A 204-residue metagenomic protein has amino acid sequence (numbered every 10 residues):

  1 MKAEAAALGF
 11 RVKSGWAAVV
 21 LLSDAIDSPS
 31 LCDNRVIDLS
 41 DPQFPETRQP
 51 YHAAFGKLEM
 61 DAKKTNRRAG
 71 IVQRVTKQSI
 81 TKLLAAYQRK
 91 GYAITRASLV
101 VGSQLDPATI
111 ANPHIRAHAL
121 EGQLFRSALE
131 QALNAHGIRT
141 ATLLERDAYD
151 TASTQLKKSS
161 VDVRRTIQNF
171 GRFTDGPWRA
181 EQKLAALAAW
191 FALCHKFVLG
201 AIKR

Functional and structural regions predicted by a protein language model:
M1-A201: Phosphate- and other anionic-substrate recognition elements at nucleic-acid/protein interfaces
